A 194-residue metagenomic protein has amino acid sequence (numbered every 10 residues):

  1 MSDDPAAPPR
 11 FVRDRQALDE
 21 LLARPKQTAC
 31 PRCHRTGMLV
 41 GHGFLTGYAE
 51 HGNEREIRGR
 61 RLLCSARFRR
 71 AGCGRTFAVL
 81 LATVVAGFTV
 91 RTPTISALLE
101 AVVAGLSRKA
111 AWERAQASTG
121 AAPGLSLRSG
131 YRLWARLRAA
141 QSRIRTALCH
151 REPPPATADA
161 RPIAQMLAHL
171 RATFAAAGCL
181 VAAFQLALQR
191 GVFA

Functional and structural regions predicted by a protein language model:
M1-D14, K26, G130-R132, A139-A194: Long C-terminal interaction/binding lobes of large macromolecular proteins
S2-P5, R13-A17, Y48, V79-T83 (+1 more regions): Generic preference for well-ordered secondary structure
A7, V40, F44, L127-G130: A general marker of short, structured functional hotspots
A7-A17, L22, R91-P93, K109 (+1 more regions): General structural signal for secondary-structure boundaries
R15-Q16, E20, P25-R69, T76: N-terminal juxtadomain amphipathic helix that follows a signal peptide/anchor or precedes a small N-terminal auxiliary
L18, P25, T46, H51 (+6 more regions): Residue-level detector of solvent-exposed, low-hydrophobicity positions
F68-M166, V192: Short, positively charged, Gly/Tyr-enriched micro-motifs that form contact patches at catalytic or ligand/partner
